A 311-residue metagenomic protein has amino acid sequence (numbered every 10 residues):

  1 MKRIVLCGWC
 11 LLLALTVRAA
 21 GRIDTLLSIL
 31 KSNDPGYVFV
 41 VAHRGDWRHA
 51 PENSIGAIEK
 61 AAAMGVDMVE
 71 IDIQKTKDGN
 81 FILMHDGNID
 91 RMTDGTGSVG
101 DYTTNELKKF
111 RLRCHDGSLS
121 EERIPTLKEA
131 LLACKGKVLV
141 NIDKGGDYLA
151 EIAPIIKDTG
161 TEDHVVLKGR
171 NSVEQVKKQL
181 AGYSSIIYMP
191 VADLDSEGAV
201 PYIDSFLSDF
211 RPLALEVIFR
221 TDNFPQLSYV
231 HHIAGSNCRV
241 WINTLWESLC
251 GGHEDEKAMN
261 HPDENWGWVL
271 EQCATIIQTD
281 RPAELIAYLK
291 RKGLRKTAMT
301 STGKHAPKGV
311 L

Functional and structural regions predicted by a protein language model:
M1-I4: Positively charged n-region of N-terminal signal peptides that target proteins for export
C10-R18: Hydrophobic h-region of N-terminal signal peptides that target proteins for export in Gram-negative bacteria
A19-L311: Phosphate-group recognition and catalysis centered on beta-loop-alpha active-site segments
